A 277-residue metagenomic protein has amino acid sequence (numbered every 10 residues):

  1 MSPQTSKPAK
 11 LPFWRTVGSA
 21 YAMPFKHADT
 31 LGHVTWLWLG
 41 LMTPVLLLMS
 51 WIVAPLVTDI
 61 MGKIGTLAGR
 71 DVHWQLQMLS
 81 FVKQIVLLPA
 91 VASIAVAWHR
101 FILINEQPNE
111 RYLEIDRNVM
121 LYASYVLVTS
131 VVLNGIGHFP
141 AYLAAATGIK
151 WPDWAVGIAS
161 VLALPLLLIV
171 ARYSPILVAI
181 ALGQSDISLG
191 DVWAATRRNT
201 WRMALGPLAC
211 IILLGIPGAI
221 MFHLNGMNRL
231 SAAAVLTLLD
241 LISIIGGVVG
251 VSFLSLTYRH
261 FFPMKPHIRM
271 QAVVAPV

Functional and structural regions predicted by a protein language model:
M1-A54, A163-A232, S243, H267: Nonpolar helix-loop interface/hinge motif
S2-P3, L56, I60-Q77, V86-A90 (+3 more regions): Juxtamembrane transition segments at transmembrane-helix termini in multipass membrane proteins
H27, L31-T35, I104-S130, D191-A194 (+1 more regions): Interfacial transmembrane-helix boundary/kink motif in multi-pass membrane proteins
T35-L39, F81, I85, A123 (+7 more regions): Residue-level signature of the transmembrane alpha-helical core of multi-pass small-molecule transporters
L46-A54, L79-I104, Y125-Y142: Specific transmembrane helices
L48-G65, N134-T147, I220-G226: Membrane-helix interface motif
L76-Q84, N109-H138, A155-A163: Alpha-helical membrane-spanning segments of integral membrane proteins, especially the hydrophobic core of TM bundles
A145-I158, N225-T237: Membrane-interfacial helix-loop-helix connectors in multipass membrane proteins
